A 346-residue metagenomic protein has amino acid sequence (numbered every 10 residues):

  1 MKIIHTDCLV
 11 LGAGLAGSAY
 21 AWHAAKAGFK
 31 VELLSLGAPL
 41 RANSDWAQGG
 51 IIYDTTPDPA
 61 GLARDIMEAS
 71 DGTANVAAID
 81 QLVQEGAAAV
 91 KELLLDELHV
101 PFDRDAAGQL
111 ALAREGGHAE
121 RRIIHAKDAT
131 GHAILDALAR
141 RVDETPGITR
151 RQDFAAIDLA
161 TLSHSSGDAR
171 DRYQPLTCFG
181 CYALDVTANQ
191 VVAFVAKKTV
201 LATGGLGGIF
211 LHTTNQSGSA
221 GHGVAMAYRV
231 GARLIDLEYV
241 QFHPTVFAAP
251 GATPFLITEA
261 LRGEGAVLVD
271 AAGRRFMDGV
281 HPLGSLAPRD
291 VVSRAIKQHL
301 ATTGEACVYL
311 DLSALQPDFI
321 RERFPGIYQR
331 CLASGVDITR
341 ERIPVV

Functional and structural regions predicted by a protein language model:
M1-C8, K26, Q190: Extreme N-terminal leader/targeting segments of oxidoreductases
C8-L33: N-terminal Rossmann-like FAD-binding beta1-loop-alpha1 element of flavoenzymes
G14-L15, A38, A129, L206-G207: Residue-level detector of alpha-helix initiation sites
K26-A47: Glycine-rich FAD pyrophosphate-binding loop
I52-L82: Glycine-rich active-site loop/strand segments that organize a redox cofactor
V76-A87, R122-R140, R151, T213-G221 (+2 more regions): Short beta-strand to alpha-helix junction loop
L94-Q190, V195, A202, V246-A248: Conserved redox-cofactor binding core of oxidoreductases
M226, A232-V345: An anion/pyrophosphate-binding glycine-rich loop and adjacent beta-alpha core in soluble alpha-beta enzymes
